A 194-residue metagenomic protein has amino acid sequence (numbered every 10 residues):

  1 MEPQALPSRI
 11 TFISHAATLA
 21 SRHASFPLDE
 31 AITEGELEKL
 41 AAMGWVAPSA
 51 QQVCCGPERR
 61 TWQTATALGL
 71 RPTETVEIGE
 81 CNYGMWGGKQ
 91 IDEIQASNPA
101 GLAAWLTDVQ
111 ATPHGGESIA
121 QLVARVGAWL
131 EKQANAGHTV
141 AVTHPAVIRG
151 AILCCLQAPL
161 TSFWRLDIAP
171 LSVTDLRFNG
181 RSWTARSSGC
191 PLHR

Functional and structural regions predicted by a protein language model:
M1-R9, C81-E93, N135, L153-R194: Acidic, low-complexity terminal tails and accessory targeting/binding regions of phosphate-metabolizing enzymes
Q4-A5, A41-L102: Phosphate-coordination/substrate-recognition cap region in phosphate-metabolizing enzymes
P7-T64, H114-V126: Loop-to-helix element that buttresses phosphate recognition and phosphoryl-transfer chemistry
I10, Q51, N135-A146: Generic beta-sheet signal
I13, T75-E77, R186-S188: Conserved beta-strand termini and adjacent loop/short-helix elements that scaffold enzyme active sites in alpha/beta
A67, G150-C154: Active-site signature of alpha/beta-hydrolase-fold catalytic machinery across serine- and Asp/Cys-nucleophile hydrolases
G101-Q121: Short glycine/proline- and acidic residue-enriched helix-loop micro-motifs that form flexible lids or anion-recognition
P145-R149, S172: GST superfamily/GST-like fold recognition
